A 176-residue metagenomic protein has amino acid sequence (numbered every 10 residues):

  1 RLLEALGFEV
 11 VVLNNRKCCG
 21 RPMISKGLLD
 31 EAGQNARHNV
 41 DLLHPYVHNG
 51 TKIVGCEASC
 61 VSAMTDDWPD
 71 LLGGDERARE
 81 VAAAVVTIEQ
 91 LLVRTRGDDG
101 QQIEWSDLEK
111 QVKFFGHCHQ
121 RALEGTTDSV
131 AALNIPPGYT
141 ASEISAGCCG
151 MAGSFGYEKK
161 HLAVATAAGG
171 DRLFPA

Functional and structural regions predicted by a protein language model:
R1-A176: Iron-sulfur cluster-binding electron-transfer modules in prokaryotic oxidoreductases
